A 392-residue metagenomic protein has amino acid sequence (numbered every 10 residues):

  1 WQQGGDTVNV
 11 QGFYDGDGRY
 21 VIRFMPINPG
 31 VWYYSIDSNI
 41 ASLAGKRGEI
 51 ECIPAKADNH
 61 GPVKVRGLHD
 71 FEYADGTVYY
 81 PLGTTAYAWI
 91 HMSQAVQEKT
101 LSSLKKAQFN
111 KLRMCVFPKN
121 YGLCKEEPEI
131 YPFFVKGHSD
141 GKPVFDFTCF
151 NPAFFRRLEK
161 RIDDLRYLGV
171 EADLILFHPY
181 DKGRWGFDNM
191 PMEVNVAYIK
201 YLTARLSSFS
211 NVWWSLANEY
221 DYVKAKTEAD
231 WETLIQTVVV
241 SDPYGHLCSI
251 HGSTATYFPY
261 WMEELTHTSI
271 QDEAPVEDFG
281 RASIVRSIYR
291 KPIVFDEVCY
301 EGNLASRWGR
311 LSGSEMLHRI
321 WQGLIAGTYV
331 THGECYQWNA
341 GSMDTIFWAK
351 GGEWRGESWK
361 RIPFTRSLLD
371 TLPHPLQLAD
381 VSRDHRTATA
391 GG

Functional and structural regions predicted by a protein language model:
G4-D70, D75, I90: Extended acidic/polar, glycine-enriched regions that form or flank non-catalytic beta-rich accessory modules
Q11, L82-G83, Y329: Short linear motifs in exposed loops
F24-I27, L43-A55, E263, L311 (+2 more regions): Mature catalytic domains of secreted/periplasmic carbohydrate-active enzymes
H60-D278: Active-site mouth of glycoside hydrolases
F187-D188, K224-A229, L304-G313, I346-K350: Short, flexible/disordered intra-domain loops and linkers
G245, M262-S342: Catalytic-core region of carbohydrate-active enzymes that cleave or remodel glycosidic bonds
E301-L304, M316-G392: Aromatic- and carboxylate-lined catalytic core of secreted/periplasmic carbohydrate-active enzymes
